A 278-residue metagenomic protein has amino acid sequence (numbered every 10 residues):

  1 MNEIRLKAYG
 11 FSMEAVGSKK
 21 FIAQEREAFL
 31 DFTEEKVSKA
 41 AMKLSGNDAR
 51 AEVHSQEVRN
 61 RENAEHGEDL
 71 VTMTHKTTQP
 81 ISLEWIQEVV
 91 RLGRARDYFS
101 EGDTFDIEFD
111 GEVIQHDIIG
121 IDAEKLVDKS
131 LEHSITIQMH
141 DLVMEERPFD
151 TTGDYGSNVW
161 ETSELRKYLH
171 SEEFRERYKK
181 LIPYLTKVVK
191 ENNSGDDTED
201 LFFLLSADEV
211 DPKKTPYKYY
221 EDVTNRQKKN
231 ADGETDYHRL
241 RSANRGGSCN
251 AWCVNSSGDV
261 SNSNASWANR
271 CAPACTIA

Functional and structural regions predicted by a protein language model:
M1-R59, E65: Compositionally biased, non-globular sequence tracts
E57-A278: Collagenous Gly-X-Y triple-helix signature in extracellular proteins
